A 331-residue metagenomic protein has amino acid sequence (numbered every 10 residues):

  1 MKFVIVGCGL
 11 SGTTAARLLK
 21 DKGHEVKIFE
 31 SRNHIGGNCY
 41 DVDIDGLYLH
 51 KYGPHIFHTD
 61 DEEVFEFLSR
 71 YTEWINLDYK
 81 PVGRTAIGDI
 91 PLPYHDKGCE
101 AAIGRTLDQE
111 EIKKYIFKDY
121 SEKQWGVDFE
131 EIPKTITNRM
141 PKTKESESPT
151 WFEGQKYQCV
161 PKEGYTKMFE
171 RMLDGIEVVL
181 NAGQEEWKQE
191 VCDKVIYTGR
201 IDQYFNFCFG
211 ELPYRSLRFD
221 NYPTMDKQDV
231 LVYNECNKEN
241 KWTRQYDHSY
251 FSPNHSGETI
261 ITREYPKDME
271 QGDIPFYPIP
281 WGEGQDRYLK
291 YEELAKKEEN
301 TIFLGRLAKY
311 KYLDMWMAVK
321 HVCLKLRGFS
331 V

Functional and structural regions predicted by a protein language model:
K2-I28, L326: N-terminal Rossmann-like FAD-binding beta1-loop-alpha1 element of flavoenzymes
G12-T13, I35-N38, Y312: Short N-terminal binding/cap micro-motifs at the start of the first secondary-structure element
R17, D21, D41, D174 (+3 more regions): Short, well-ordered alpha-helices that flank and scaffold nucleotide-derived cofactor binding pockets
K20-D45: Glycine-rich FAD pyrophosphate-binding loop
D45-E111: Dinucleotide-binding Rossmann-like beta1-alpha1 core, especially the glycine-rich loop that anchors the ADP
G83-K194, T198-F207: Active-site/ligand-binding neighborhood in enzyme catalytic cores
E186-L294: Mid-domain catalytic core of redox enzymes that form a hydrophobic substrate pocket/lid adjacent to a catalytic redox
P275-V331: C-terminal catalytic lobe of FAD-dependent flavoproteins
